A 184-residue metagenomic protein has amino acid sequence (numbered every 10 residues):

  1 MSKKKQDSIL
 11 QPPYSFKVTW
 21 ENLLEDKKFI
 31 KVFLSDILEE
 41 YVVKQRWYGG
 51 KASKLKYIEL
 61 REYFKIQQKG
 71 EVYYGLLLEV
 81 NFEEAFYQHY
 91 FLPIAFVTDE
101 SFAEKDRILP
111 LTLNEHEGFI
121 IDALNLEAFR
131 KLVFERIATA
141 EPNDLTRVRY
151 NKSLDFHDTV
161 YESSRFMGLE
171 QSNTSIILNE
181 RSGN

Functional and structural regions predicted by a protein language model:
M1-N184: Regulatory N- and C-terminal appendages and interdomain linkers associated with kinase/kinase-like NTP transferase
